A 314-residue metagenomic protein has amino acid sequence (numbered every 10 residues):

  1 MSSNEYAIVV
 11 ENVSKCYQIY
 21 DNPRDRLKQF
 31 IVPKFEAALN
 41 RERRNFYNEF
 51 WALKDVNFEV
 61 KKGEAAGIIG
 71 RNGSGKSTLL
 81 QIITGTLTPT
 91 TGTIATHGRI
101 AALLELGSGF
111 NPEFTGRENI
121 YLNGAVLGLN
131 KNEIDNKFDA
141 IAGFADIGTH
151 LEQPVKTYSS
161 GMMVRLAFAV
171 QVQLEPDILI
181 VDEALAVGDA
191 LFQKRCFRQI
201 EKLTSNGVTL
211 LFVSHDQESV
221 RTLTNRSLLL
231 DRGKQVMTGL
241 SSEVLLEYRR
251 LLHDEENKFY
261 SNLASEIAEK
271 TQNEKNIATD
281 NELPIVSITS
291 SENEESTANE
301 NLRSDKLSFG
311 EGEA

Functional and structural regions predicted by a protein language model:
I69-R71: The feature captures the beta-strand-to-loop junction immediately N-terminal to the Walker
T90-G98, Q235: ABC nucleotide-binding domain "signature motif"
K131-K156: Conserved ABC nucleotide-binding domain
K202, L223-L229, V236-A314: Localized sequence-composition bias
H215-T222: Conserved H-loop
